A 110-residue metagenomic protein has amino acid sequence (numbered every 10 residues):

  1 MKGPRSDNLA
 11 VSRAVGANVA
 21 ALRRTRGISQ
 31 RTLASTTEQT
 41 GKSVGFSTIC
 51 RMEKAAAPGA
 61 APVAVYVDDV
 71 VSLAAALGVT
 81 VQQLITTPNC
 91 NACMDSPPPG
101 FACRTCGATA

Functional and structural regions predicted by a protein language model:
M1-S35: A short, Lys/Arg-rich alpha-helix, primarily the initiator
K2, L9, Q82-A110: Short, charged recognition helix plus adjacent turn of helix-turn-helix-like nucleic-acid-binding domains
V11-R13, A60-Y66, V81, I85: Hydrophobic alpha-helical segments that drive targeting, anchoring, or assembly
N18, S29, Y66-D69, T80: Residues that mark the N-terminal boundary/hinge immediately upstream of a DNA-recognition element
G27-P58: Short alpha-helical DNA-recognition segment
T37, E53, D69, L77 (+1 more regions): DNA major-groove recognition helix of helix-turn-helix
S43-S47, A56-A75: Short, basic-rich loop-to-helix N-cap that marks the start of a DNA-contacting helix
